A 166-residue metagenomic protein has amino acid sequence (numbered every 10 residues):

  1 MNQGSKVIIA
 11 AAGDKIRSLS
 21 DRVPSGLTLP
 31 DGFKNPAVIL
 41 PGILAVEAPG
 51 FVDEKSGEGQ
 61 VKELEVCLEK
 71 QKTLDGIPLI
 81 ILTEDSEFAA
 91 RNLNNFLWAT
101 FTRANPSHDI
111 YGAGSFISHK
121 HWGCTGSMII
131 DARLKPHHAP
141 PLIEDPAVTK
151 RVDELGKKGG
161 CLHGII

Functional and structural regions predicted by a protein language model:
M1-I166: Charged, compositionally biased interaction regions
